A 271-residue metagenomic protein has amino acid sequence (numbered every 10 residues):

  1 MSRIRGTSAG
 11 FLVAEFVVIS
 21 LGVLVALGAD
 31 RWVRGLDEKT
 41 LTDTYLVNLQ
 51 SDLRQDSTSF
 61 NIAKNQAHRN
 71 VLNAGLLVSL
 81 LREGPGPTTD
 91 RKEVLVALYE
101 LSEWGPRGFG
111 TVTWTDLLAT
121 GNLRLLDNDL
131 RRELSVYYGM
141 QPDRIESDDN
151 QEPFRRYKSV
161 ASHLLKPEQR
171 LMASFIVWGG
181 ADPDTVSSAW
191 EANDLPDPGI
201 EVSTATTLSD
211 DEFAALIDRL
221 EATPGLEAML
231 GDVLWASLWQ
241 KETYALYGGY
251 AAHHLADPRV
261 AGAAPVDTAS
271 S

Functional and structural regions predicted by a protein language model:
M1-G10, L24, R31-S271: Long, hydrophobic alpha-helical segments that serve as membrane-spanning/inserting helices
V13-G28: Hydrophobic membrane-insertion alpha-helices, especially the h-region of bacterial N-terminal signal peptides
